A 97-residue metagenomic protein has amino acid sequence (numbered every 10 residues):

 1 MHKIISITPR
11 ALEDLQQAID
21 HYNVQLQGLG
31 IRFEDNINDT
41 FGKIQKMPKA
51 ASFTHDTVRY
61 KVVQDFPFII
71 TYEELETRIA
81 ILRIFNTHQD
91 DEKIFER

Functional and structural regions predicted by a protein language model:
M1-E34: Arg/Lys-rich, positively charged N-terminal/basic patches that mediate binding to nucleic acids
Q16-I19, N38-Q45: Structural signal for well-ordered, non-membrane alpha-helices
Q27, G42, K46-K49, Q89: Generic structural signal for secondary-structure transition and capping sites
G30-R32, S52-H55, Q89-F95: Solvent-exposed interaction patches of small proteins and small membrane subunits
D39, K46-R78: Basic/aromatic recognition patch in beta-strand/loop cores that engages polyanionic ligands
I69, E73-R97: Enriched for short, Lys/Arg-rich terminal
